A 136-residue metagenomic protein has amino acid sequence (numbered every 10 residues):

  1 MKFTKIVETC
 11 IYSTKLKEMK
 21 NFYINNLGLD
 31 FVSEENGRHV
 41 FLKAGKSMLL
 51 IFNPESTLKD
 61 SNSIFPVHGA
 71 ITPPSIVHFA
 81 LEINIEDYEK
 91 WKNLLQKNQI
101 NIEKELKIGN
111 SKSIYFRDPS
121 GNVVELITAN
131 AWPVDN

Functional and structural regions predicted by a protein language model:
M1-K17, I76-F79, I83, N130-N136: N-terminal beta-strand motif that seeds the catalytic metal site of vicinal oxygen chelate
M1-K2, K92-N136: Vicinal oxygen chelate
V7, G37-R38, V77, I102 (+1 more regions): Residue-level marker for the onset of beta-strands and adjacent loop->beta junctions in well-ordered domains
Y12-S56: Core segments of cupin and vicinal oxygen chelate
S47-L50, K59, G121-V124: Short, charged/polar, Gly/Pro-enriched secondary-structure boundary elements
E55-G69: Short, flexible, mixed-charge acidic loops at enzyme active sites
T72-P74: Short, low-complexity disordered segments enriched in Ser/Pro/Gly and basic
A80-K92: Mid-chain, well-packed structural core segment of small domains
